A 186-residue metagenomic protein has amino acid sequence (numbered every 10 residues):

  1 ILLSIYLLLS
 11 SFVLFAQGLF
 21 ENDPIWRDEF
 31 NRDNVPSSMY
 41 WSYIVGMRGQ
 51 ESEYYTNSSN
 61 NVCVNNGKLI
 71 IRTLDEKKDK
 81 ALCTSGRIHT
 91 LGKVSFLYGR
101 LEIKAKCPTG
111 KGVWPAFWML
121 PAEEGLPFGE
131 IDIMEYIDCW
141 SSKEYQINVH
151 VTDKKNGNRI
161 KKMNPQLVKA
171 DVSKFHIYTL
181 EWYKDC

Functional and structural regions predicted by a protein language model:
I1-Q17: Bacterial Sec-dependent N-terminal signal peptides
Q17-C186: GH16 jelly-roll
